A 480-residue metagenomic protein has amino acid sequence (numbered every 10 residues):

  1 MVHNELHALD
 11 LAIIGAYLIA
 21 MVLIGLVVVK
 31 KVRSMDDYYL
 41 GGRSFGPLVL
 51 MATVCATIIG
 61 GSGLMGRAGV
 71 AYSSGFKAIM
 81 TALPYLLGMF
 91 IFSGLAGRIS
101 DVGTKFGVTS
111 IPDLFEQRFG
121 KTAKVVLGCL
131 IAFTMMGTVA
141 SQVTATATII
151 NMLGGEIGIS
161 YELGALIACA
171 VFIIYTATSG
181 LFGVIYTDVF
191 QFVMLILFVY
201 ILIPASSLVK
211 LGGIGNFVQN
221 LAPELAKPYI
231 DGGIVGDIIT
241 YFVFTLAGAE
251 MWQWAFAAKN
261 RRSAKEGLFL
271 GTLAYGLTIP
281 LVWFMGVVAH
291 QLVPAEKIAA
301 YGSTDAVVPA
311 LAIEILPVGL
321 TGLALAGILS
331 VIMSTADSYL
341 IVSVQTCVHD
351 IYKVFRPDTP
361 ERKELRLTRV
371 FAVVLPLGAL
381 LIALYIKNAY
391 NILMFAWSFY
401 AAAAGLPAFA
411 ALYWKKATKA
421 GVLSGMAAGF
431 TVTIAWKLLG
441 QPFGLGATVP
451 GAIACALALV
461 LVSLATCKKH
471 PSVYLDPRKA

Functional and structural regions predicted by a protein language model:
M1-A480: Membrane-embedded helix-loop-helix hairpins and adjacent transmembrane boundary segments in multi-pass transporters
